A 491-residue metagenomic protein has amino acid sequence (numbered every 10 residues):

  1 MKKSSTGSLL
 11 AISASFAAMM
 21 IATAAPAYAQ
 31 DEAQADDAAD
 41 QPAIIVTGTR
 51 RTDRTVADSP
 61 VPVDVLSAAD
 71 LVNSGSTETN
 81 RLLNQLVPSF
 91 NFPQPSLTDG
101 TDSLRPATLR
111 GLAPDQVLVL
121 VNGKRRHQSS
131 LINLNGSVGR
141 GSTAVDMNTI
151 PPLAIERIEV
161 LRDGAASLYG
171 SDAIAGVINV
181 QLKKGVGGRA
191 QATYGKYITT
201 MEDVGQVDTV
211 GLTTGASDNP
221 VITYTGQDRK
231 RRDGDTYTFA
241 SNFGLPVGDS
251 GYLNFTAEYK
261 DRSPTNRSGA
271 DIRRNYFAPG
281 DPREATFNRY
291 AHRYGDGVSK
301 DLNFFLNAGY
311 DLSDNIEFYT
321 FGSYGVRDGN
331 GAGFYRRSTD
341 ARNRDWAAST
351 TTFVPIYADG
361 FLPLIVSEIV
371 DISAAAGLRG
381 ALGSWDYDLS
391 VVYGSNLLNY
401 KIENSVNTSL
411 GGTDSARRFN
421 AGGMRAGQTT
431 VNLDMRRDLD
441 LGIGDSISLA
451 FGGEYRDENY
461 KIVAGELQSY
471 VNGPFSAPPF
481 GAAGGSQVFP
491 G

Functional and structural regions predicted by a protein language model:
K2-Q85, M147-I150, G244-L245, D311-D314: N-terminal Sec signal peptide and the immediately downstream disordered periplasmic leader that contains the TonB box
E32, L83-S130, D172, N179: Extracytoplasmic beta-strand/coil segments of soluble accessory domains associated with Gram-negative outer-membrane
T47, R126, R140-Q191, N266: A beta-strand signature from Gram-negative outer-membrane beta-barrel systems, especially the internal plug domain
S103, D172-I174, I198, D233-Y237 (+3 more regions): Residues that define the transmembrane beta-barrel architecture of outer-membrane proteins
K124-R162, V207-A216, V221, R231: Short acidic/polar hinge/loop motifs at secondary-structure boundaries that mediate gating or recognition
N135-G139, K196, Q206-L212, A270-P279 (+3 more regions): Flexible, surface-exposed loop regions and adjacent strand-edge segments of Gram-negative outer-membrane beta-barrel
G187, T209-D359, P363-G377, A381-L382: Transmembrane beta-barrel wall of Gram-negative outer-membrane proteins
G309-D328, F361-G491: Face-selective signature of the C-terminal outer-membrane beta-barrel domain
